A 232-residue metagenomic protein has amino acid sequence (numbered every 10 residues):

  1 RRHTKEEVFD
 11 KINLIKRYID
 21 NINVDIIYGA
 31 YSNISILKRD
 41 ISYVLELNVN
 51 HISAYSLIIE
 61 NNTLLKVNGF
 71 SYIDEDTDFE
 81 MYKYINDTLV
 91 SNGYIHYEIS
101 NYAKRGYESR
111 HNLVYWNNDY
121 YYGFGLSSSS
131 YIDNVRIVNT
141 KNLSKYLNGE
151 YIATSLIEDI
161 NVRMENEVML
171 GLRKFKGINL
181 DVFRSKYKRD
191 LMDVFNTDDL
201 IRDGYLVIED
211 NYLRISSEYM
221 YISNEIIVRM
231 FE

Functional and structural regions predicted by a protein language model:
R1-Y187: C-terminal scaffold of the Radical SAM
H96, L191, V207-I208: Residue-level detector of short coil/turn "hinge" positions at structural boundaries
L180, I208, S223: Short active-site-adjacent structural elements
Y187-I201: Short amphipathic alpha-helical interaction segments
I201-N211: A short, conserved structural fragment
Y212-S216: Minor-groove-contacting beta-hairpin "wing" of winged helix-turn-helix DNA-binding domains
E218-E232: Short, amphipathic alpha-helical interaction segments positioned at domain boundaries
